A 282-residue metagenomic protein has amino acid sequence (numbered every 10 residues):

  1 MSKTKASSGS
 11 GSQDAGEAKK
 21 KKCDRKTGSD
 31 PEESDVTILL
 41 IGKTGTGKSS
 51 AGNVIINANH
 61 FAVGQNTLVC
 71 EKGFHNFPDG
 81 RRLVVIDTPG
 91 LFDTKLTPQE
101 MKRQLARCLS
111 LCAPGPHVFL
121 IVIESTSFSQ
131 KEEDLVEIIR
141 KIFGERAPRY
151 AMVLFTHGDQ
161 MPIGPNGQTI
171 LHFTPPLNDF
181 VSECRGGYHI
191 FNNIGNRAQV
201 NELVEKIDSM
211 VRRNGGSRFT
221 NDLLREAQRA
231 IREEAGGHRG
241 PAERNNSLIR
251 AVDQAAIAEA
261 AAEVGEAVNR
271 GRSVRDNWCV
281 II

Functional and structural regions predicted by a protein language model:
M1-V85, F92-E100, L111, F128-M152 (+1 more regions): C-terminal non-catalytic interaction/localization modules
M101-R107: Glycine-rich, highly charged phosphate/nucleotide-binding loops
I123-E124: Glycine-rich, N-terminal phosphate-binding loop of Rossmann-like dinucleotide-binding domains
